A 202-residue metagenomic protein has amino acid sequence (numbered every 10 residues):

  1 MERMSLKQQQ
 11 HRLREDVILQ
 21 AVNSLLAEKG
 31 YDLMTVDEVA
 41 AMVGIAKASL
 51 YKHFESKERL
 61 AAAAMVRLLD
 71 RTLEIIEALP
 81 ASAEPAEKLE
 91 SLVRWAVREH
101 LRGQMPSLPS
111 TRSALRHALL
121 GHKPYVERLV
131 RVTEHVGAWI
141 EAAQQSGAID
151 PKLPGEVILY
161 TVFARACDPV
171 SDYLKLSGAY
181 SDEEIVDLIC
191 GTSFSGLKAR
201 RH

Functional and structural regions predicted by a protein language model:
M1-K29, L33-M42, R59: Basic, helix-initiating cap at the start of DNA-binding domains
L19, E90, R94, T133 (+4 more regions): An amphipathic alpha-helix signature
A21-L25, W95, E99, R165: Short amphipathic alpha-helical elements of helix-turn-helix/winged-helix folds
V43-F54: Short hydrophobic/aromatic patch on the recognition helix
L60-L68: Alpha-helical DNA-contacting segments of helix-turn-helix folds
A63, E77-Q104, G155, L159-V162: Hydrophobic alpha-helical connector segments
E99-L120: Amphipathic alpha-helical segments used for helix-helix packing
L108-R112, V126, Q144-C190, R200-H202: Hydrophobic/aromatic-rich alpha-helical bundle segments in the mid-to-C-terminal region
